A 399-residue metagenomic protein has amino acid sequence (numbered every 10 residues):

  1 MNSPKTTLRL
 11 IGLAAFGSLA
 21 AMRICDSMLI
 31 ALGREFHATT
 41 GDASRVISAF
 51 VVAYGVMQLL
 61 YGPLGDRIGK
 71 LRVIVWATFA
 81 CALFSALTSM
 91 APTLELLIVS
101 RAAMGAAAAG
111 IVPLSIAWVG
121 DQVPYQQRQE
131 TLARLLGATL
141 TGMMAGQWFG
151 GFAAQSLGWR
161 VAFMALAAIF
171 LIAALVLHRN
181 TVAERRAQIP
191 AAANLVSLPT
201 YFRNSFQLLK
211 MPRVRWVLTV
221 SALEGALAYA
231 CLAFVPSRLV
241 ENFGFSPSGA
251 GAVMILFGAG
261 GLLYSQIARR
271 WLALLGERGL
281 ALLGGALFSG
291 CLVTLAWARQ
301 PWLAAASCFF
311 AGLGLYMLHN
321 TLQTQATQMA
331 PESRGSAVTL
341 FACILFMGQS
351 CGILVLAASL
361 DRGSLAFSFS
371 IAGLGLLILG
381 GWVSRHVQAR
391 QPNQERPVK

Functional and structural regions predicted by a protein language model:
H37, G69, M90-L96, P124 (+2 more regions): Helix-breaking motifs and short loop linkers at transmembrane-helix boundaries and internal kinks in secondary membrane
V56-E95: Conserved MFS/SLC helix-loop-helix module at the cytosolic interface between two early adjacent transmembrane helices
Q58-G69, Y264-G276, L360-D361: Helix-to-loop junctions at the C-terminal end of transmembrane segments in multipass secondary transporters
A80, F84, E95-A103, W302-F310: Paired small-residue
S100-T141: Cytoplasmic helix-loop-helix junction between adjacent transmembrane helices in 12-TM secondary transporters
V182-V217: Juxtamembrane intracellular "pre-TM" segments in multi-pass secondary transporters
R278-L322: C-terminal transmembrane helical hairpin of 12-TM major facilitator-type secondary transporters
Q328-G363: A late C-terminal transmembrane helix in Major Facilitator Superfamily
